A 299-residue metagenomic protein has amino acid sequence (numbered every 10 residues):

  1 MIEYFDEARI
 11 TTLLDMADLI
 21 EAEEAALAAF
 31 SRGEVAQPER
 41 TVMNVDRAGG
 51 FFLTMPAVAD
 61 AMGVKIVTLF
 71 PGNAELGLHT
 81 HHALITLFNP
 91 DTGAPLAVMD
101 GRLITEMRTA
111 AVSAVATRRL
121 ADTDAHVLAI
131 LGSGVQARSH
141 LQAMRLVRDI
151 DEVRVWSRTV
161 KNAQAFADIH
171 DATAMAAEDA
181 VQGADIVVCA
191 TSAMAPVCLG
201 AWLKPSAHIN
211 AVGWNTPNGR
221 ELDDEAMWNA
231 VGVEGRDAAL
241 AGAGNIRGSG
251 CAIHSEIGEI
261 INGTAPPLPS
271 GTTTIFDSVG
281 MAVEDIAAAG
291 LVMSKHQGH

Functional and structural regions predicted by a protein language model:
M1-E106, A114, D124, A282-I286 (+1 more regions): N-terminal ligand-binding/catalytic initiation module
R9, T216-H299: Adenosine-phosphate binding glycine-rich loop
T92, L146-H170: NAD(P)-binding Rossmann-fold cofactor-contacting core
L120-V127, D149, K204-P205: Short helix-loop-beta connector
L128-A129, T274: Conserved beta-strand elements of the Class I
S133-G134: Glycine-rich Rossmann-fold phosphate-binding loop(s) that bind the pyrophosphate of adenine dinucleotide cofactors
A137-R138: N-terminal Rossmann-fold NAD(P) dinucleotide-binding loop
T173-G248: Rossmann-like adenosine-cofactor binding region
